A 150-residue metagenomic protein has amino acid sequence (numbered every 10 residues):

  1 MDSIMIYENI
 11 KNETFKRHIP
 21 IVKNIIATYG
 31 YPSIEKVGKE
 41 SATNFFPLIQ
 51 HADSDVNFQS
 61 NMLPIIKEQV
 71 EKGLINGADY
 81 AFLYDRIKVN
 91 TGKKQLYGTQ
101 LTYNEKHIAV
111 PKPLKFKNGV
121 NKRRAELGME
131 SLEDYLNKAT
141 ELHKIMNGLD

Functional and structural regions predicted by a protein language model:
M1-T91, G98: N-terminal helix-rich structural modules
Y84-D85, Y97, T102, H107-K144: Amphipathic alpha-helical packing elements
I145-D150: Intrinsically disordered, compositionally biased glycine-rich interaction modules
